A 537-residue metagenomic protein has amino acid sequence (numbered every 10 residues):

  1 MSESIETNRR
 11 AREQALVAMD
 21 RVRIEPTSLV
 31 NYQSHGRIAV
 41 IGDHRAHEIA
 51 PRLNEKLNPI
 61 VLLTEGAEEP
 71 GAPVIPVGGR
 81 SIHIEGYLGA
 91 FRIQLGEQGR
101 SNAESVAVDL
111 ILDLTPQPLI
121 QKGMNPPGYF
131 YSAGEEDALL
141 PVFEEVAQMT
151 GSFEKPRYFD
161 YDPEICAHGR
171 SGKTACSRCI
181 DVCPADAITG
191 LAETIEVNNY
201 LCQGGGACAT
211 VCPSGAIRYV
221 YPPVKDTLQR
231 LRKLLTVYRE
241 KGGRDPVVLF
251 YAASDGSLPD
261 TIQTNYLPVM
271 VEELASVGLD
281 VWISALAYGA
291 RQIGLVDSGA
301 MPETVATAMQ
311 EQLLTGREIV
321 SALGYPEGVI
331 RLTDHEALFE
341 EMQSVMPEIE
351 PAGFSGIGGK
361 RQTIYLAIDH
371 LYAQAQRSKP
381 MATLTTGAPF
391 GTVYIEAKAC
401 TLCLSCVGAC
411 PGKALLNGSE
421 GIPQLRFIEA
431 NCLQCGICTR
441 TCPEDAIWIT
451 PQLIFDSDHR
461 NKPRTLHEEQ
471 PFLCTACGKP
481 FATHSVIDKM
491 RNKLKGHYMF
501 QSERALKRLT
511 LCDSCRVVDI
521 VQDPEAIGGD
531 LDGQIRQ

Functional and structural regions predicted by a protein language model:
M1-N58, L62-D181, D186, D245-S257 (+7 more regions): Ferredoxin-type iron-sulfur electron-transfer modules and their immediate structural context
M1-V17, T189, E193-R230: Helix-enriched interaction subdomains in cytosolic or periplasmic regions, typified by TIR/SEFIR signaling/NADase cores
V182-D186, E196-C202, Y221-L231, L425-F427 (+3 more regions): Short cysteine/histidine-rich metal-coordination sites, predominantly Zn2+-binding motifs
I188-T189, C208, I217-R218, C406 (+3 more regions): Short hydrophobic beta-strand motif reused across regulatory alpha/beta modules
I217-Y221, T439-T441, A446, R504-G529: Short metal-binding segments enriched for Cys and/or His
Y238-A275: Mobile, glycine- and charge-enriched loop segments and immediately flanking short secondary-structure elements within
Y266-P268, E273-G278, W282-A287, P302: Non-catalytic interaction/regulatory modules that flank or connect domains
